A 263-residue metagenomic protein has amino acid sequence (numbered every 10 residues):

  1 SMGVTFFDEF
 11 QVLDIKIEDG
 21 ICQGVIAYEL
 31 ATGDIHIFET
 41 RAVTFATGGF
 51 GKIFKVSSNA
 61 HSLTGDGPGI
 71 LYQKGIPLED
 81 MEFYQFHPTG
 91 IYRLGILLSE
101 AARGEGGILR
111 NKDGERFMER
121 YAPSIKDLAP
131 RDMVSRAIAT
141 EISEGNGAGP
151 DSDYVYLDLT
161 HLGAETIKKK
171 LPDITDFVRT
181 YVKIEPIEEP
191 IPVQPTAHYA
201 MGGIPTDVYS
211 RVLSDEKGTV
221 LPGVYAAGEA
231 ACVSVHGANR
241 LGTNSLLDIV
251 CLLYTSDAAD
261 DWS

Functional and structural regions predicted by a protein language model:
S1-E29, H36-I37: Feature captures the FAD/FMN-dependent oxidoreductase FAD-binding
K16, E29, K74, R110 (+2 more regions): Hydrophobic alpha-helical segments, especially N-terminal targeting/anchoring helices
D34-A42: Core beta-strand elements of the Rossmann-like FAD/NAD(P) dinucleotide-binding domain in flavoenzyme oxidoreductases
A42-I96, G242-L252: Glycine-rich loop(s) and the adjacent beta-strand/alpha-helix scaffold that form part
I70, I76-P192, S256: An anion/pyrophosphate-binding glycine-rich loop and adjacent beta-alpha core in soluble alpha-beta enzymes
M201-Y225: FAD-binding beta-loop-beta segment adjacent to the flavin cofactor pocket
G218-N239: Short FAD-binding loop at a beta-strand-to-alpha-helix junction that anchors the flavin cofactor in diverse
Y254, A258-S263: Single conserved hydrophobic/aromatic residue that forms the stacking wall/gate of nucleotide- or nucleobase-binding
